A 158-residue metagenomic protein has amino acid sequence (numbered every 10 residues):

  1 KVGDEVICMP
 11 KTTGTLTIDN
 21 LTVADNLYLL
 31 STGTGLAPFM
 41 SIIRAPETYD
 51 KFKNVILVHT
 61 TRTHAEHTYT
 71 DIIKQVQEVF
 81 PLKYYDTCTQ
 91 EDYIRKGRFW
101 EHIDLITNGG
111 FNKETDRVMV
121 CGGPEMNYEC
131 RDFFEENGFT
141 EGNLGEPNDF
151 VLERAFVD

Functional and structural regions predicted by a protein language model:
K1-Y28, N137, V151-D158: FAD-binding FR-type
P10-K11, P38, P124: Proline-centered helix-kink/hinge sites
I18-L21, T48, G109-F111: Glycine-rich helix-loop-beta junction characteristic of Rossmann-like nucleotide cofactor-binding loops
A24, E47-V55: Conserved S-adenosyl-L-methionine
L27-L30, M119: Conserved beta-strand elements of the Class I
T32-A37: Ser/Thr-glycine-rich phosphate-binding loops at phosphate-binding pockets of nucleotides, nucleotide cofactors
P38-T48: Histidine-anchored nucleotide/phosphate-binding helix
V58, T63-D158: Reductase modules of NAD(P)H-dependent flavoproteins
